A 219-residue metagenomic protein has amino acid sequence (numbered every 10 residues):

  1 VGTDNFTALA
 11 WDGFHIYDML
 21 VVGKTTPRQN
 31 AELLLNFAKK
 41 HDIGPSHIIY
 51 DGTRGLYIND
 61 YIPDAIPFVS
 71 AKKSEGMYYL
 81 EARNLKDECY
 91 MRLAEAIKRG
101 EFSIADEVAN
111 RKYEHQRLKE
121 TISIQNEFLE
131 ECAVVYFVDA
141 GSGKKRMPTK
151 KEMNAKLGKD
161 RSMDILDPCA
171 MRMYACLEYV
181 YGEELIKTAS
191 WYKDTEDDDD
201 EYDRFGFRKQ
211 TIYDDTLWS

Functional and structural regions predicted by a protein language model:
V1, G52, I165-P168: Generic detector of well-ordered alpha-helical packing
V1-D12: Gly/Thr-rich phosphate-binding beta-strand-loop-beta motif of the actin/hexokinase/Hsp70
T3-D4, I43, Y179: A cross-taxa feature marking solvent-exposed loop/turn segments within ectodomains of secreted and single-pass membrane
N5-F6, P45, M163-L166: Active-site lining segments that contact anionic ligands and/or coordinate catalytic metals
F14-K144, Y192-S219: Mg2+-dependent endonuclease catalytic cores in nucleic-acid-processing enzymes, primarily RNase H-like
Y113-W191: Charge-patterned, long linear interaction tracts outside catalytic cores
